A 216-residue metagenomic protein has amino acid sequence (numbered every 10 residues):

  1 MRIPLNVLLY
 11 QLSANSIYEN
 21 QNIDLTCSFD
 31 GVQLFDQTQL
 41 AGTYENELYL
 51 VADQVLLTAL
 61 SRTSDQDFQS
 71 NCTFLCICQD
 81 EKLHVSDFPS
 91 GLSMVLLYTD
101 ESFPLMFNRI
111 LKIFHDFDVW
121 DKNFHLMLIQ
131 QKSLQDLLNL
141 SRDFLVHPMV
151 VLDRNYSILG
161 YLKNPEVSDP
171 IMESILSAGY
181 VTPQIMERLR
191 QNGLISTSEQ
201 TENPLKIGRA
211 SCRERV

Functional and structural regions predicted by a protein language model:
M1-R215: Alpha-helical/coil-rich non-catalytic "connector" segments in signaling and regulatory proteins
